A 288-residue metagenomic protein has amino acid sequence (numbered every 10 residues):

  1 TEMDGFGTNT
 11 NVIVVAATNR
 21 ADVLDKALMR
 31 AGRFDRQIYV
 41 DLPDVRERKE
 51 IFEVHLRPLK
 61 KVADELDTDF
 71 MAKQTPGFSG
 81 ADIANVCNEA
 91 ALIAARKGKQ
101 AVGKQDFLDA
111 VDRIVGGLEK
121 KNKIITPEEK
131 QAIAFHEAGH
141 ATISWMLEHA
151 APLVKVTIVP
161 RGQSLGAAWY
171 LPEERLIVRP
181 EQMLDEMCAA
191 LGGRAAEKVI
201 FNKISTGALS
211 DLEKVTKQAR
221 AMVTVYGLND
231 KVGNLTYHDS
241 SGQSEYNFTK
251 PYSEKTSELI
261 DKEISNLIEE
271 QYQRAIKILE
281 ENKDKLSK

Functional and structural regions predicted by a protein language model:
T1, N19, N85-N88, N282: Asparagine-centered polar/low-complexity signal
T1-R36: Conserved catalytic/switch belt of AAA+ P-loop NTPases
G7-I13, K26-A27, V40-L108, R113 (+4 more regions): Conserved C-terminal "switch" segment of AAA+ ATPases
T18, F34, R48, S79 (+5 more regions): Conserved RecA-like P-loop NTPase ATPase core
L28-R33, E53, E148, L171: Short, glycine/charged-enriched secondary-structure capping and boundary segments
R30-R33, D64-T68, V86, Q271 (+1 more regions): N-terminal alpha-helical segment
N122-A132: Short pre-active-site segment immediately N-terminal to the catalytic Zn-binding motif
A132-A134, A141-K288: Soluble catalytic regions of large protease machineries
